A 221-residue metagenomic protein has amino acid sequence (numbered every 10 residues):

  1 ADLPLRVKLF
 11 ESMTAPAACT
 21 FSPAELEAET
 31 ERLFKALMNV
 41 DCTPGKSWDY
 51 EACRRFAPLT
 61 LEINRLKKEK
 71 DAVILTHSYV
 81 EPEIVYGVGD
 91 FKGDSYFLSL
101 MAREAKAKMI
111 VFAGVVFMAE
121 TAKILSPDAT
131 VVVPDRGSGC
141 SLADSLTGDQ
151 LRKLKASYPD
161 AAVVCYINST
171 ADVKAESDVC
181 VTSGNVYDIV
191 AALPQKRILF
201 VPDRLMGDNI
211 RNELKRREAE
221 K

Functional and structural regions predicted by a protein language model:
D2-K221: Active-site loop-to-helix "anion-binding N-cap" substructures in soluble metabolic enzymes
